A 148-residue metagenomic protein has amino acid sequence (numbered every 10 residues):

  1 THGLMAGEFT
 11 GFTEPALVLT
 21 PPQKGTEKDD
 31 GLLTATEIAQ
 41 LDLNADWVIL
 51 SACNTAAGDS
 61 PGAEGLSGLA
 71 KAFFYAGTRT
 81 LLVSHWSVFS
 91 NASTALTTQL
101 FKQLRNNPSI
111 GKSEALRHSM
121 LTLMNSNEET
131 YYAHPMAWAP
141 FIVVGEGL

Functional and structural regions predicted by a protein language model:
T1-L148: Catalytic cores of enzymes
